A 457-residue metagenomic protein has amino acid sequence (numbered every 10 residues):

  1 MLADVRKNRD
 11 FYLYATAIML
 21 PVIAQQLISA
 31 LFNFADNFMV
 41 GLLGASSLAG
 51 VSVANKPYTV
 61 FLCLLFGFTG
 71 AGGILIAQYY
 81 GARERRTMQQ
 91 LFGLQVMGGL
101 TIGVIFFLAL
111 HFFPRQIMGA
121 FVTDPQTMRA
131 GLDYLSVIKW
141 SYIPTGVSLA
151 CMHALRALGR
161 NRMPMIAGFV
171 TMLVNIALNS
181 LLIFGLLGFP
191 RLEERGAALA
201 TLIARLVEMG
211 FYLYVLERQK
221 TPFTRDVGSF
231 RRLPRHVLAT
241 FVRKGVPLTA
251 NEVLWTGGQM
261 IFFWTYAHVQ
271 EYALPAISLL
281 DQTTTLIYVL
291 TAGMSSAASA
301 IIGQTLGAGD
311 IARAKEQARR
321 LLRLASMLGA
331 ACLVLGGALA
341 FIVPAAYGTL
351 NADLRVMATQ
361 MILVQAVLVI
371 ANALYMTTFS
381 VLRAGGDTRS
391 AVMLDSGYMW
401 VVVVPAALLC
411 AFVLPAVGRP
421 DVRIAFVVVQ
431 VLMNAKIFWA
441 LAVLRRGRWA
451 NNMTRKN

Functional and structural regions predicted by a protein language model:
M1-V22, I76-I143, R191-V246, I302-L368 (+1 more regions): Short alpha-helical transmembrane segments in multi-pass integral membrane proteins
A17-D36, V137, S148, T171 (+5 more regions): Transmembrane helical elements of multi-pass membrane transporters/channels
V22, Q26, N37-F38, I74 (+14 more regions): Transmembrane alpha-helix boundary and packing residues in multipass membrane permease domains and related
A24, I28, F32, F61 (+14 more regions): Residue-level hotspots within pore-lining transmembrane alpha-helices of multi-pass secondary transporters
L27, L31-A49, M118-P125, L181-E194 (+3 more regions): Helix-terminus/linker motif at the lipid-water interface of multi-pass membrane proteins
L48-L108, F112, T145-P164, L274-A340 (+1 more regions): Small-residue-rich hydrophobic transmembrane alpha-helices
T69, I138-A157, P164-N175, A197-Y212 (+4 more regions): Short runs within selected transmembrane alpha-helices of multi-pass transporters and secretion channels
V403-A411: Hydrophobic alpha-helical transmembrane segments in multi-pass integral membrane proteins
